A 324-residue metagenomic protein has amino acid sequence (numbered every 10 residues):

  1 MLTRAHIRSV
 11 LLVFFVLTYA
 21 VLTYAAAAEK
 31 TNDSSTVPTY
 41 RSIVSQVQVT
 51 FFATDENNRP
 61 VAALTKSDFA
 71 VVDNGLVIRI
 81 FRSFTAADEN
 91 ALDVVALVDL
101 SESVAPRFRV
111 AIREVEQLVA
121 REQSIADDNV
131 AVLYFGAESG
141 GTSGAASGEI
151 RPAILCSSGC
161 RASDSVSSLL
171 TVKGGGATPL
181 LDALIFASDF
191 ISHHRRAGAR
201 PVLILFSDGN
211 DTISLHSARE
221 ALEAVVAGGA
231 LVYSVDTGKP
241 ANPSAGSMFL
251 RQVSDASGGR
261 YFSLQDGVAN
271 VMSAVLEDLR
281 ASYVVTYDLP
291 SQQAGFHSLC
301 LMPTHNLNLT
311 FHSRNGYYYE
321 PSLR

Functional and structural regions predicted by a protein language model:
V10-T23: Bacterial N-terminal signal peptides
A28-S103, I112-L118: Eukaryote-biased intrinsically disordered, low-complexity acidic regions enriched in Ser/Thr/Pro
I43-S45, L264-R324: C-terminal "exit" segments of structured domains
S83, V130-S168, I191-H194, S214-H216 (+1 more regions): Short beta-strand-loop
A87-A153, A183-A187, V202-F206: Von Willebrand factor
L100-V104, A137-G141, K173-A177, A197 (+6 more regions): Solvent-exposed loop/turn segments at secondary-structure junctions within structured extracellular/periplasmic domains
R107, S163-P201, T212, D236-G246 (+1 more regions): Von Willebrand factor
G209-Q252, A256: VWA/integrin I-like adhesion module and closely mimicked acidic/polar interface patches used
